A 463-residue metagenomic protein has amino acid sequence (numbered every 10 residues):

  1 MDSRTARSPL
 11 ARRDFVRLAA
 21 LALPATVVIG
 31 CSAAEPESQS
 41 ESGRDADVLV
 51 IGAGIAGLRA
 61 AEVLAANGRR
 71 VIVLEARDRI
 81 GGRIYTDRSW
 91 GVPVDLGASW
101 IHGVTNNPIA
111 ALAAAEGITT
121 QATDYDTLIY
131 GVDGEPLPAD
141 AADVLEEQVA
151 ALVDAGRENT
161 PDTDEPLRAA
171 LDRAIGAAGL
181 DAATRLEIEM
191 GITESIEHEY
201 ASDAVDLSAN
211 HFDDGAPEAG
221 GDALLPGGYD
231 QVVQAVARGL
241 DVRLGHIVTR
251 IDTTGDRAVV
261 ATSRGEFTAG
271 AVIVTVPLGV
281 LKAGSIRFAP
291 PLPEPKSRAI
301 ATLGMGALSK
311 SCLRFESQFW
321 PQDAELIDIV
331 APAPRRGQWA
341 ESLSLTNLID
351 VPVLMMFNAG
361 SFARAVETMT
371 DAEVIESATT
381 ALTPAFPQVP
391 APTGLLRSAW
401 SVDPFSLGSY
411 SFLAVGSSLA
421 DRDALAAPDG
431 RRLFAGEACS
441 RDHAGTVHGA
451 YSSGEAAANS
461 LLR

Functional and structural regions predicted by a protein language model:
D2-R463: FAD-dinucleotide binding site
